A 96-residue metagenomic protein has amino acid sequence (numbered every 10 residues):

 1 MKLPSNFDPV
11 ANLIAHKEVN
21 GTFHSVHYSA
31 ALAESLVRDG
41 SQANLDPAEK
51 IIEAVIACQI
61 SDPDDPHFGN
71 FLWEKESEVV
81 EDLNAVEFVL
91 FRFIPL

Functional and structural regions predicted by a protein language model:
M1-F23, L32, L36: Mature N-terminal, pre-catalytic/accessory segment of carbohydrate-active enzymes
N20-E49, E53-L96: Aromatic-lined, polymer-binding surfaces characteristic of secreted/periplasmic polysaccharide-degrading enzymes
